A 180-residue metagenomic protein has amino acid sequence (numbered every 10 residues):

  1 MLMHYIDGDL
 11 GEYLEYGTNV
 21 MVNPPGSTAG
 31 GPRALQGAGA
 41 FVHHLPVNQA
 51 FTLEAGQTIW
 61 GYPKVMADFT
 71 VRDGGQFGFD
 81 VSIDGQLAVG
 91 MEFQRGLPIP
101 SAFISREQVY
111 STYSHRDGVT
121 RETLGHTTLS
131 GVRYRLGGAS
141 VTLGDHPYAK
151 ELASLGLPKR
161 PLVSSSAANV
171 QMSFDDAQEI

Functional and structural regions predicted by a protein language model:
M3-Q86: Aromatic- and glycine-enriched beta-alpha-beta binding-site module
Q57-I180: Interaction-surface and assembly-scaffold signal
